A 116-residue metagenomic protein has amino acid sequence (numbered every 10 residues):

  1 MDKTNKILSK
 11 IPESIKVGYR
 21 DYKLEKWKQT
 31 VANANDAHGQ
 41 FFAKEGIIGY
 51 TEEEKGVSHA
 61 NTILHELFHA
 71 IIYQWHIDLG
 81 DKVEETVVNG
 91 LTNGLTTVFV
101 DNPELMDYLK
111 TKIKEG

Functional and structural regions predicted by a protein language model:
M1-S58, Q74-G116: Metalloprotease/metallohydrolase-associated module, dominated by Zn2+-dependent proteases
N61-Y73: Active-site recognition of the HExxH zinc-binding catalytic motif
